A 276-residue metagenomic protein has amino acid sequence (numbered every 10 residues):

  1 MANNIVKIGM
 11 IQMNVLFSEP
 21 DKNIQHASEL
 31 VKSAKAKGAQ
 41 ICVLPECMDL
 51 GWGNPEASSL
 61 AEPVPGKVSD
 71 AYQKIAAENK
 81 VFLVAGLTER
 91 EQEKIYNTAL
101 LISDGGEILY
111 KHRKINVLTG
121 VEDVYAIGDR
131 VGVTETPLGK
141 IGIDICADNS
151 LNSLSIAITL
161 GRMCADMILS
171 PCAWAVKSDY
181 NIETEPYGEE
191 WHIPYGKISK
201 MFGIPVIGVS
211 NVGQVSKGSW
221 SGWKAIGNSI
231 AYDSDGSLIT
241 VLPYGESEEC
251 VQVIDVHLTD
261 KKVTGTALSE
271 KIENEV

Functional and structural regions predicted by a protein language model:
M1-N3, V276: Eukaryotic N-terminal low-complexity, Ser/Thr- and Lys/Arg-rich leader segments that predominantly function as
N3-M10: Extreme N-terminal starter segment of soluble prokaryotic enzymes
K7, G38-A39, K140, C164 (+1 more regions): Short loop/turn motifs at secondary-structure junctions
M10, V43, V84, I143 (+1 more regions): Structural motif
Q12-N14, P45, R113, I145 (+2 more regions): Residue-level recognition of beta-strand->loop/alpha-helix junctions
L16, P20-G105, L109-K111, A175-I204: Cys-nucleophile CN-hydrolase/nitrilase-fold catalytic domain and related Cys-dependent amidase chemistry that acts on
P65-V84, S150-E249: CN hydrolase (nitrilase-like) catalytic-core segments centered on the catalytic cysteine and neighboring Lys/Glu
R90-Y195, G245-N274: Active-site catalytic loop in hydrolytic enzyme cores
